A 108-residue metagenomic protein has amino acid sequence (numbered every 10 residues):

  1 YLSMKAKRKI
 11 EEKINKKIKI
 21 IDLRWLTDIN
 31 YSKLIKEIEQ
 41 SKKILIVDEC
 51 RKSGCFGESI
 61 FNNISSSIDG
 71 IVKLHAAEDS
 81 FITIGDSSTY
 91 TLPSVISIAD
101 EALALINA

Functional and structural regions predicted by a protein language model:
Y1-A108: Thiamine diphosphate
